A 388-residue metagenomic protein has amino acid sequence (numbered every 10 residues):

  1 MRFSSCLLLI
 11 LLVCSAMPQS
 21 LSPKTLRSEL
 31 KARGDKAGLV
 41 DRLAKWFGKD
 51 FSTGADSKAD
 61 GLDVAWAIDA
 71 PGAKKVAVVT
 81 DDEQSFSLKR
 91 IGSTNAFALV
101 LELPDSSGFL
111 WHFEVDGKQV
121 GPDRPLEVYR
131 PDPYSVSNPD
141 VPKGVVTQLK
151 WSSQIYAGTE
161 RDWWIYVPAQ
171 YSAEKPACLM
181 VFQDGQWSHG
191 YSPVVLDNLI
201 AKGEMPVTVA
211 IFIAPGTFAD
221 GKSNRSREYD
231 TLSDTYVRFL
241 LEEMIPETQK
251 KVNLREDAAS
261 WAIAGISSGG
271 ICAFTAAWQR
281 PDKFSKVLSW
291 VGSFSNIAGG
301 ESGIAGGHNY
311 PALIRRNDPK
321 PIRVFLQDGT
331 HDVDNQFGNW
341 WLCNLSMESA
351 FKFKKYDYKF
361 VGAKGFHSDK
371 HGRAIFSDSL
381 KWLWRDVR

Functional and structural regions predicted by a protein language model:
M1, M17-Q19: Initiator methionine at the very start of the polypeptide chain
R2-L9: Sec-dependent signal peptide recognition, specifically the positively charged N-region followed immediately by
V13-S15: N-terminal signal peptide c-region/cleavage motif recognized by signal peptidases
Q19-S85, I91-R388: Non-catalytic cap/lid and distal C-terminal segments of serine-dependent acyl enzymes
